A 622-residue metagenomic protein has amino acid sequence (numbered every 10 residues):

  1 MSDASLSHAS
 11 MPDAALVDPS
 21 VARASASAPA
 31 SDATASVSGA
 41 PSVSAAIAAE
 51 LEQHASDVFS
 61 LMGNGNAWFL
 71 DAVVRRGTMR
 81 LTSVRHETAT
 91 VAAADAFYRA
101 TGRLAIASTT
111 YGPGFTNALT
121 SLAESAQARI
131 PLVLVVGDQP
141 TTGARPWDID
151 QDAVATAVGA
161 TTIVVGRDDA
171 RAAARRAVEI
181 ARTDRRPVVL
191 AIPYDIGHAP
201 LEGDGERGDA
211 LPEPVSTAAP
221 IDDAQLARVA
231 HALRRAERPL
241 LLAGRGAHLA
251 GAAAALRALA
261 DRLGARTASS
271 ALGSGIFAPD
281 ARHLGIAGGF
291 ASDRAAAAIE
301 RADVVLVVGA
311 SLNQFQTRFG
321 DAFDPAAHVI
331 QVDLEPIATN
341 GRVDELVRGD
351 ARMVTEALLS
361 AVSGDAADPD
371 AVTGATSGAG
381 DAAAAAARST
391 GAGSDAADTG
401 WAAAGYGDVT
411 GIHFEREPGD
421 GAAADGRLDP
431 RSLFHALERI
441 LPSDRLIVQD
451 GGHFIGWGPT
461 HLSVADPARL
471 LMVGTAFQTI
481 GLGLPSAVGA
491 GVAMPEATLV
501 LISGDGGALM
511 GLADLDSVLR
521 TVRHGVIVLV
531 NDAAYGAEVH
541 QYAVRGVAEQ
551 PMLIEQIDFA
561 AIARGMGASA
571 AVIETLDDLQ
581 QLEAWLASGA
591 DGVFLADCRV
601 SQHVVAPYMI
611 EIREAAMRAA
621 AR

Functional and structural regions predicted by a protein language model:
S2-A4, D13-A22, S31-V372, D381 (+3 more regions): N-terminal alpha/beta PP-like core and its mobile active-site loop of ThDP/TPP-dependent enzymes
S44-S56, L61-V74, T376, A382-T390 (+3 more regions): Active-site diphosphate/adenylate-binding microenvironment
E87, G143-W147, S216-R228, A287-F290 (+5 more regions): A general structural motif
A123, V178-A181, F319-G320, R439-I440 (+2 more regions): Short amphipathic alpha-helices and their capping/turn segments at secondary-structure boundaries
G137, V308, V332, Q449 (+3 more regions): Active-site flanking residues adjacent to catalytic metal/cofactor-binding acidic residues
G143-A144, T339-N340, T355-E356, G456-R622: Thiamine diphosphate
A172, R245-A252, G426-R431, G507-M510: Active-site glycine- and acidic-residue-rich loops that bind and position anionic ligands or nucleotide-like cofactors
